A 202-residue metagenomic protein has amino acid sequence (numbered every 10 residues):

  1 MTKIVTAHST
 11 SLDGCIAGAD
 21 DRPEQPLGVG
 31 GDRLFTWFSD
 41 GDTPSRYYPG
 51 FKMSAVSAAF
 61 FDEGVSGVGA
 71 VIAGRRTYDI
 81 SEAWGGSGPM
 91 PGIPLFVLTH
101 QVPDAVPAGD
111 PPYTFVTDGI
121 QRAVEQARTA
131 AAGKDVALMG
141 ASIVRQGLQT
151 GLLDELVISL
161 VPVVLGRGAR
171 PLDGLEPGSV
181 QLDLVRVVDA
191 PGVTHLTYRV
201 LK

Functional and structural regions predicted by a protein language model:
M1-K202: Enzymes that bind and transform nitrogen-containing heteroaromatic metabolites
